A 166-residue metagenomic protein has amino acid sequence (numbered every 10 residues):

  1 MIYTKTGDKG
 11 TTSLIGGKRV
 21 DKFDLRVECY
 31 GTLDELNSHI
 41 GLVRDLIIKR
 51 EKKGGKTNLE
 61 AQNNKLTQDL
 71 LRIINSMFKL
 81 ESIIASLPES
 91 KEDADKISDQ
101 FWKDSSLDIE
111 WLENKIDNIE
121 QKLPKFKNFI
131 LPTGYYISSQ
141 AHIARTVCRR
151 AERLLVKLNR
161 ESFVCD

Functional and structural regions predicted by a protein language model:
M1-D166: Phosphate/pyrophosphate-binding loop motifs in nucleotide- or prenyl diphosphate-using proteins
